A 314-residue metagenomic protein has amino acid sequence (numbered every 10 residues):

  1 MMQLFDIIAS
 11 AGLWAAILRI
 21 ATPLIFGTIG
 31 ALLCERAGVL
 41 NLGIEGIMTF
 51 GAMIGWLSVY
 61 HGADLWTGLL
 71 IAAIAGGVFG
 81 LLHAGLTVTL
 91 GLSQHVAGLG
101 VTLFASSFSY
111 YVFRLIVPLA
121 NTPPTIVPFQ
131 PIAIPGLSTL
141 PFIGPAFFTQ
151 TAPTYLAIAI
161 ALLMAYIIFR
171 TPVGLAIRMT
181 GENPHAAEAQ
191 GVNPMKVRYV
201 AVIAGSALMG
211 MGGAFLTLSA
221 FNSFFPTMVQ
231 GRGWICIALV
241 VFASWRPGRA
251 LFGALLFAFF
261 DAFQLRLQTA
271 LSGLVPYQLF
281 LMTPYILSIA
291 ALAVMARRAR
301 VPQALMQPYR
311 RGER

Functional and structural regions predicted by a protein language model:
M1-G27, L40, I54, G62-T67: Membrane-interfacial amphipathic/re-entrant helices at transmembrane-helix boundaries
G12-W14, I168, G205-V240, S272-L274: Inter-helical junctions in multi-pass inner-membrane proteins, predominant in energy-converting antiporter-like
A21-I29, G46-M53, G77-L81, G181 (+4 more regions): Hydrophobic alpha-helical segments embedded in the membrane of multi-pass proteins
L33-G51, V88-V101, A176, A220-I235 (+2 more regions): Short, non-helical or kinked segments that cap or interrupt transmembrane helices
A63-F108, D261: Alpha-helical transmembrane segments within multi-pass membrane transporters and channels
D64, P145-F224, P247-G248, F252: Helix-loop-helix "hairpin" substructures at the membrane interface of multi-pass membrane proteins
S106-R170, L271-F280, A299, M306-R314: Transmembrane helix-bundle core of multi-pass membrane transporters and related energy-transducing complexes
E182-A189, N193-K196, L267-R314: Cytosolic-side transmembrane-helix boundaries in multi-pass membrane proteins
